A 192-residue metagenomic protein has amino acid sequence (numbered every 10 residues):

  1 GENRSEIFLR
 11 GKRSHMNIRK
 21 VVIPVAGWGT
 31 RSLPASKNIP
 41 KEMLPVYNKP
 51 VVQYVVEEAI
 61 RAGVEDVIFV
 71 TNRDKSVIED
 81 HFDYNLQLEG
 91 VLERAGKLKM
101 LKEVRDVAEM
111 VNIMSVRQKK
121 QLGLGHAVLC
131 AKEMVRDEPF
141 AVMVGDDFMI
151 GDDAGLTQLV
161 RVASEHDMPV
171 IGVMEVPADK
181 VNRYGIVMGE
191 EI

Functional and structural regions predicted by a protein language model:
G1-H15: Short, Lys/Arg-enriched N-terminal segments with co-localized hydrophobic residues within the first ~10-30 amino acids
E2, V64, H166-D167: Residue-level recognition of short, well-ordered coil/turn positions that link secondary-structure elements
R10-R13, S36-N38, K132: N-terminal low-complexity, intrinsically disordered patches enriched in charged
H15, R61, M134-D137: Alpha-helix termination/capping residues and helix-transition junctions
H15-M16, V107: Short, flexible hinge/linker loops that cap or flank conserved catalytic cores
N17-K97, Q118, D153-Q158: N-terminal glycine-rich phosphate-binding loop and ensuing alpha1 helix
I18, E191-I192: A broad structural signal for short, well-ordered beta-strand segments within beta-sheet-rich domains
D80, L88-G90, L98, V104-E191: Conserved beta-loop-beta/alpha segment of the NTase-like Rossmann-fold superfamily that binds/positions NTPs
